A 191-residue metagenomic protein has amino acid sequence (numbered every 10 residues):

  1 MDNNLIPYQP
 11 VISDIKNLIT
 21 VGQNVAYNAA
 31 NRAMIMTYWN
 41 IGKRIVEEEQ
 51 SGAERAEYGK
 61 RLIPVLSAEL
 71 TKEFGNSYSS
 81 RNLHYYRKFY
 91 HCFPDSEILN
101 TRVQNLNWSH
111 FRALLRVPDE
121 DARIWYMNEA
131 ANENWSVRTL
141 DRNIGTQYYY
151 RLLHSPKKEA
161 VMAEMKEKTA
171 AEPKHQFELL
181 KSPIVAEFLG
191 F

Functional and structural regions predicted by a protein language model:
M1-F191: Basic, low-complexity intrinsically disordered segments
